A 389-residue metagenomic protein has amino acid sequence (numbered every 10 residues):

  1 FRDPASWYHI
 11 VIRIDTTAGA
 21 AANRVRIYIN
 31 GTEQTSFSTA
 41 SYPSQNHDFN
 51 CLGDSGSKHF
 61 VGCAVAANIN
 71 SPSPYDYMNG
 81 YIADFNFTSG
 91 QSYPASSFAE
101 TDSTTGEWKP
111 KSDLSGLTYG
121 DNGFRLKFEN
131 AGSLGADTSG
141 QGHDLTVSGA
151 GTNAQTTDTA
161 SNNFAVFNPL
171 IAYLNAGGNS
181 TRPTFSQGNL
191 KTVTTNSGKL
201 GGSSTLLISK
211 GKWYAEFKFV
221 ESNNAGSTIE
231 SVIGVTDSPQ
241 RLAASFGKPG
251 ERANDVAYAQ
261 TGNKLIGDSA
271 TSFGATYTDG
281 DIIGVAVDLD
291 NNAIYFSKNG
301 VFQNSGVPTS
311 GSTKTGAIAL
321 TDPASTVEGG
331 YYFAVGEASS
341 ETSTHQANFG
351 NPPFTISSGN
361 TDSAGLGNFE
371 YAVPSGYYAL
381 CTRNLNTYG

Functional and structural regions predicted by a protein language model:
F1, N70-P74, K109-L117, N196-S209 (+1 more regions): Short surface loop/edge beta-strand patches of beta-sandwich-type extracellular domains that form ligand-contact sites
F1-H47, A259-Q260, G267-F273, T278-G306: Extracellular glycan-interaction surfaces
I10-I12, V61, I82-F87, L126-K127 (+5 more regions): Short hydrophobic/aromatic patches on beta-strands that form ligand-binding or substrate-lining surfaces
I14-T16, V65, N130, F219-E221 (+2 more regions): Short beta-strand segments enriched in hydrophobic/aromatic residues within well-folded beta-rich domains
G19-A21, T35-S41, Y81-H143, S148-N163 (+4 more regions): Extended recognition patches within non-cytosolic domains
N50-I82, E337: Extracellular glycan-interaction patches encoded by glycine-rich segments
T181-N196: Short carbohydrate-recognition loop motifs
T194-A257: Secretory/extracellular carbohydrate-interaction modules and structurally similar beta-sandwich "look-alikes"
